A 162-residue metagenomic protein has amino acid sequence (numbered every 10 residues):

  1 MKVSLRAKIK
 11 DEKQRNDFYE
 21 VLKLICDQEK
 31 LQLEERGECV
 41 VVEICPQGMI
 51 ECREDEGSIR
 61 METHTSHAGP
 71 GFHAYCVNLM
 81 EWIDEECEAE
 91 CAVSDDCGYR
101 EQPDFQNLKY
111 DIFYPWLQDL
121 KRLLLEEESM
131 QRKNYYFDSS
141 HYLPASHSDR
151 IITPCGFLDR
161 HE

Functional and structural regions predicted by a protein language model:
M1-E162: Acidic (Asp/Glu-rich) sequence patches and key acidic residues that form negatively charged surfaces used
